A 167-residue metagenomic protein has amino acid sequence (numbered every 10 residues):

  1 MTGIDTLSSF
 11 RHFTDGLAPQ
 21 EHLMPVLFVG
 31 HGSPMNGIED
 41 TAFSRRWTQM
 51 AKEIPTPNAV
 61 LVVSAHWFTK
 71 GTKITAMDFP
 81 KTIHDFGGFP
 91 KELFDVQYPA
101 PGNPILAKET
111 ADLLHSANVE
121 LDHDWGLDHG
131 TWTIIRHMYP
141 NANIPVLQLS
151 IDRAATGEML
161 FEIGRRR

Functional and structural regions predicted by a protein language model:
G3-A117: A short aromatic-anchored loop/beta-hairpin motif
R11, R45-R46, R136, R153 (+1 more regions): Arginine residue identity/basic-tract feature
G30-G32, G130, G164: Glycine-centered flexibility sites
R46-E53, E158-R167: Long, well-ordered alpha-helical scaffolding segments within enzyme catalytic domains, especially pronounced
A107-L160: Internal, conserved structured core segments that host functional sites
